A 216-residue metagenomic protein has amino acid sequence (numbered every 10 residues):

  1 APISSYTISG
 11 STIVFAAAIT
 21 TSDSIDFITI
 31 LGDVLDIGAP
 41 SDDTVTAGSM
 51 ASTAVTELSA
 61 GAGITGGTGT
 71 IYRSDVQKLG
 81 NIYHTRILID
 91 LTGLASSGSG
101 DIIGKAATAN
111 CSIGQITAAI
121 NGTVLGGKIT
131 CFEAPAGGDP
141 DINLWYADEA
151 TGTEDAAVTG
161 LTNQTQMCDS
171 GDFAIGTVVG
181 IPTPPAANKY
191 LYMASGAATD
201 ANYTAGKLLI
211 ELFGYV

Functional and structural regions predicted by a protein language model:
P2-S41, A186-Y215: Surface-exposed interaction regions enriched in Ser/Thr/Asp/Glu that occur as long low-complexity tracts or repetitive
A18-T21, L31-V34, F132-G137, E149-G152: Acidic glycine-/aspartate-rich tracts in secreted/extracellular proteins
I25, I87, A109-Y146, L209-F213: Beta-rich globular "head" domains
D26-Y72: Fibrous stalk/shaft segments of extracellular and virion attachment machinery
T56-S97: N-terminal leader/pro-regions and domain N-caps
L58-T70, D200-Y203, E211-V216: Activation corresponds to long, low-complexity, non-globular regions
N81-I120: A short beta-strand-loop element at or near the start of a globular domain
A136-G180: Terminal beta-strand-rich extracellular "head" domains that mediate receptor/glycan or other ligand binding
